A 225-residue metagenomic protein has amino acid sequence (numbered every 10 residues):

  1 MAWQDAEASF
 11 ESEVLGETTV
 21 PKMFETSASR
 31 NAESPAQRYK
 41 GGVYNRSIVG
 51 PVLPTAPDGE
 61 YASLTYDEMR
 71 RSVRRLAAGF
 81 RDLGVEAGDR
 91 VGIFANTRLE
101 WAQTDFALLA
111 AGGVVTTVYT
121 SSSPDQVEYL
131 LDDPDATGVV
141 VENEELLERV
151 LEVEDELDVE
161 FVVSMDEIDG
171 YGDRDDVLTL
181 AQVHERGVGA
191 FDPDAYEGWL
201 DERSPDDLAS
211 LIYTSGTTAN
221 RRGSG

Functional and structural regions predicted by a protein language model:
M1-M23, S29, S34, K40 (+1 more regions): Flexible, non-catalytic linker and terminal segments flanking ANL/adenylate-forming cores
A8-T18, L147, Y171-L208: Flexible, low-complexity linker/hinge segments
G16, E33-F106, S123-E128, T179-E185: Conserved AMP-binding/adenylate-forming core of the ANL superfamily
M23, L83, V114-R186: Structural core segment of the AMP-binding/adenylate-forming
P35, D89, G113, D206-D207: Surface-exposed loop/turn positions
S63-D67, L200-E202, A209-G225: Conserved AMP-binding A3 loop
A107, V153, Y213: Hydrophobic/aromatic ligand-binding patch that stacks against planar heteroaromatic rings of cofactors or nucleotides
